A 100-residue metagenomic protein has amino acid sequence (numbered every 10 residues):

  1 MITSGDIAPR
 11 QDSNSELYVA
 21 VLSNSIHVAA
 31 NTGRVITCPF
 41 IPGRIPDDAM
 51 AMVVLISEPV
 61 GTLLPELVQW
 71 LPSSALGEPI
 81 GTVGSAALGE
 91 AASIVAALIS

Functional and structural regions predicted by a protein language model:
P9-V53: Compact nucleic-acid interaction/catalytic patches
I56-S100: C-terminal terminal-subdomain/extension
